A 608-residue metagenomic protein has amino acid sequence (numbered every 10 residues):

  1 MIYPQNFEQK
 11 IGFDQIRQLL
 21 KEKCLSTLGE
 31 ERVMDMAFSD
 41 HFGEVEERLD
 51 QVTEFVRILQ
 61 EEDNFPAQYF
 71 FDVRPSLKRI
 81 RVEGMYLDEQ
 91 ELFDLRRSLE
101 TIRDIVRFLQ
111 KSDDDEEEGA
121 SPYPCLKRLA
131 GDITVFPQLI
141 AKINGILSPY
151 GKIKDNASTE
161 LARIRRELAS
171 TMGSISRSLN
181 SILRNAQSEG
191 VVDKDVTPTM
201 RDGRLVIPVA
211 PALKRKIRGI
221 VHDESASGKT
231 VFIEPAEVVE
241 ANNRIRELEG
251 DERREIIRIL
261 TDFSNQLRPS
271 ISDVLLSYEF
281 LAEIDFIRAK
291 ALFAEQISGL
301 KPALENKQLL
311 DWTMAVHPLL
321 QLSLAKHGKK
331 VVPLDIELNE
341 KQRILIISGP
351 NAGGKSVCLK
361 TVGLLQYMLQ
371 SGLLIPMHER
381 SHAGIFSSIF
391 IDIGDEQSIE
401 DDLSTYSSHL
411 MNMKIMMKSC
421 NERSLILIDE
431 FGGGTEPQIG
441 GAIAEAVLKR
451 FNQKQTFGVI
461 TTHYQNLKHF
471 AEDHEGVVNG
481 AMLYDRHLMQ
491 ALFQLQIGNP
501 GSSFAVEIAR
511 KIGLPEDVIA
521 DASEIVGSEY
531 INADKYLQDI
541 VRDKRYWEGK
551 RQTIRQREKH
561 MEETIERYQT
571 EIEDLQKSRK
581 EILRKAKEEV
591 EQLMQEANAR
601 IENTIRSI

Functional and structural regions predicted by a protein language model:
M1-E160, I164, S270-D273, S277-E283 (+2 more regions): Conserved amphipathic alpha-helical "coupling/scaffold" segments that transmit conformational changes between domains
Q60-A67, I257, S264-R268, S272 (+4 more regions): Extended, Lys/Glu-rich alpha-helical coiled-coil stalks
V135-G151, E240-T261: Extended, charged coiled-coil "arm/hinge" scaffolds of SMC/Rad50-like chromosome-maintenance ATPases and other large
A162-L213: Extended, Lys/Arg-enriched charged tracts that mediate electrostatic binding to polyanionic substrates
L183-R201, A291-M314, H378, V478: Long, charged, glycine-rich C-terminal linkers/tails
V196, R201-F232, N242, L304-P333: SMC-family hinge/dimerization module
I297, E305-V541: ATPase nucleotide-binding head domains, primarily ABC-like/P-loop NTPase cores
W547, R551-I608: Terminal-proximal interaction/regulatory segments of ATP-powered molecular machines
